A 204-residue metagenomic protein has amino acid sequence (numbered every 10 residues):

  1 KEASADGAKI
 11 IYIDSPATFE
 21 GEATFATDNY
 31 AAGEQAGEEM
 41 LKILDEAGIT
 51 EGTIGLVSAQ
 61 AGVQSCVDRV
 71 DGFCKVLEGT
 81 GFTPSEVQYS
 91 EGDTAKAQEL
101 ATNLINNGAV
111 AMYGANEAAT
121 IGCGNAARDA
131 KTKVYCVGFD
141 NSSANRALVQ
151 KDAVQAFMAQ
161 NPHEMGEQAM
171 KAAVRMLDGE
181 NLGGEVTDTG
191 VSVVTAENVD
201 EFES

Functional and structural regions predicted by a protein language model:
K1-A31, T53, V134, S142-Q155 (+1 more regions): Flexible loop/hinge segments that line or gate small-molecule binding clefts
K1-A5, F73, Y89-L148: Hydrophobic alpha-helical
P16-F19, Y30-A31, Q60-Q64, S90-A95 (+3 more regions): Solvent-exposed loop/turn segments at secondary-structure junctions within structured extracellular/periplasmic domains
E22-T27, Q60-V63, T83-Q88, A109-V110 (+1 more regions): Second-shell loop/turn segments in exported
F25-E51, A95-Q98, N141-N145, Q160-D178: Hydrophobic alpha-helical segments within soluble ligand-binding/sensing domains
A32-E39, Q64-F82, L100, G122 (+2 more regions): Short, solvent-exposed amphipathic alpha-helices that sit in or adjacent to ligand/effector-binding or catalytic
E51-L56, C74-T94: Short beta-strand elements in bilobed, periplasmic/extracellular small-molecule ligand-binding domains
T53, V57-A61, S65, V76 (+1 more regions): Hinge/cleft segment of the Venus flytrap/periplasmic-binding protein
